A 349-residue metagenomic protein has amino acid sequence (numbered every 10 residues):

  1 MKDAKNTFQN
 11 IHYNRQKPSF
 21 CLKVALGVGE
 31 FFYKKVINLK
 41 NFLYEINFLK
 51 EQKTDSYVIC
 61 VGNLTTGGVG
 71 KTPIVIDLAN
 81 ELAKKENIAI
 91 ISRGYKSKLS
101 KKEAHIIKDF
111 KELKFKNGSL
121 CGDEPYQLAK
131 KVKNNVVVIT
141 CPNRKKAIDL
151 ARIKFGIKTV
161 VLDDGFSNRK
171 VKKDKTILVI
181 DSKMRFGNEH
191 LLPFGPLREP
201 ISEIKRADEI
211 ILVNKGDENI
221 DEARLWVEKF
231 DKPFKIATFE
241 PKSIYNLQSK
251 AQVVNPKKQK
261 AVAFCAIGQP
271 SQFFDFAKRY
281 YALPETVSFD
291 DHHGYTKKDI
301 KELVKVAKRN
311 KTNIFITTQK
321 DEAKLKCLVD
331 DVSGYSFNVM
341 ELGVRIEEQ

Functional and structural regions predicted by a protein language model:
M1-Q16, R185-K311: C-terminal accessory "lid"/substrate-recognition subdomains
K2-Y57: A transmembrane-helix-recognition feature enriched in membrane-embedded lipid enzymes and envelope glyco-/phospholipid
F32, T72, L128, D163 (+3 more regions): Residue-level signal for inorganic ion chemistry
N41-E112: Walker A (P-loop) phosphate-binding motif
A89-I91, L178, K260-F264: Conserved beta-strand elements of the Class I
Y95-K229: Phosphate/Mg2+-binding loops and adjacent switch elements in nucleotide/diphosphate-handling enzyme cores
D290-H293, S333-Q349: Short, flexible loop segments at boundaries between secondary-structure elements
N313-K320: Acidic beta-strand-to-loop metal/phosphate-binding motif
